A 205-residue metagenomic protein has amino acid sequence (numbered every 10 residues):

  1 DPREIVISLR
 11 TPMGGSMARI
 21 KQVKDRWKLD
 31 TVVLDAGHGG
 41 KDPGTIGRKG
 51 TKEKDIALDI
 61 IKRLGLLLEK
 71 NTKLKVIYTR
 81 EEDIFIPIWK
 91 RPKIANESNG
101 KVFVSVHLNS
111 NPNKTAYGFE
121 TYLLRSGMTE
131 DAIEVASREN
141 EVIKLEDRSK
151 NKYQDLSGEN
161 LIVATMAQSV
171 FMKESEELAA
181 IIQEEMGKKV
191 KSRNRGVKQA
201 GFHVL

Functional and structural regions predicted by a protein language model:
D1, T115, G196-V197: Short, glycine-/polar-rich solvent-exposed loops and beta-turns at beta-strand/coil boundaries
D1-A18: Surface-exposed edge beta-strands and adjoining flexible/disordered loops or tails in beta-rich
S8, Y122, K198: Residues in well-ordered beta-strands of folded domains
G14-E159, Q168-A180, E184: Catalytic-core regions of hydrolytic enzymes
V163-L205: Active-site-adjacent mobile loop/cap segments within catalytic or ligand-binding domains
